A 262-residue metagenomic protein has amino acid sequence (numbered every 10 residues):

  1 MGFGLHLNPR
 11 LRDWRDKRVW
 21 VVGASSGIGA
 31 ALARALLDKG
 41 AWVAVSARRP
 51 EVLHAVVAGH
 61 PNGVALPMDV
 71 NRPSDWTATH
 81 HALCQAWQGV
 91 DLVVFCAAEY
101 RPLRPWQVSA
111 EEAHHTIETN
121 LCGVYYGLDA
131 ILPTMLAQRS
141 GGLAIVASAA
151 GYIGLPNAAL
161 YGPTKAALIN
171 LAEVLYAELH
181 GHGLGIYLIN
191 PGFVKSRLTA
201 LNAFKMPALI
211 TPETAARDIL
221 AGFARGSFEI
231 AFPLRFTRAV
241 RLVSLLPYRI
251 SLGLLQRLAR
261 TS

Functional and structural regions predicted by a protein language model:
S25-S26: Conserved glycine-rich cofactor-binding loop
A41-A55: Conserved glycine-rich Rossmann-like NAD(P)H-binding loop of the short-chain dehydrogenase/reductase
G59-S74: Rossmann-fold cofactor-recognition segment
R104-I117: Substrate-binding pocket helix/loop in short-chain dehydrogenase/reductase
L128, T164: Active-site helix of classical SDR
S148: Residue(s) in the substrate-gating loop at a strand-loop-helix junction that position the organic substrate next
L188, F204-A239: C-terminal helical subdomain
